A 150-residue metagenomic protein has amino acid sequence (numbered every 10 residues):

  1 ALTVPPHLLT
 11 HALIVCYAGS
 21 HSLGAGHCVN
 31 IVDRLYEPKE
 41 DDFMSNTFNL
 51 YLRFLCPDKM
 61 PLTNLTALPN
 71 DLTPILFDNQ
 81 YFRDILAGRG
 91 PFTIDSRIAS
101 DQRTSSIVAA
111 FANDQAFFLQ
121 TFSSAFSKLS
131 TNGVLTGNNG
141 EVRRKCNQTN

Functional and structural regions predicted by a protein language model:
A1-N150: Catalytic cores of secreted/periplasmic or lumenal enzymes
